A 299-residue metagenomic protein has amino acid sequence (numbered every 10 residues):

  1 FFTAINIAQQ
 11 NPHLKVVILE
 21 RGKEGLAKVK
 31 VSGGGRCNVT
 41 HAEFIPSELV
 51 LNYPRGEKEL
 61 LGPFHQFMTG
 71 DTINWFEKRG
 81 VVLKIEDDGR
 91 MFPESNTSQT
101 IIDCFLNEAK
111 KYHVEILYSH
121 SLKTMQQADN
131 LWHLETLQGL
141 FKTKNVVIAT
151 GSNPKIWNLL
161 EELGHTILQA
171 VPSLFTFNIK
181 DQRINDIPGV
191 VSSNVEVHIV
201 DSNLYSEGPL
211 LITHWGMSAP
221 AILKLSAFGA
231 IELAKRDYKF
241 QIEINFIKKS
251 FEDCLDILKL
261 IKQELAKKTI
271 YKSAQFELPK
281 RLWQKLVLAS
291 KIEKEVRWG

Functional and structural regions predicted by a protein language model:
A8-G34: Glycine-rich FAD pyrophosphate-binding loop
L19, L122, L134, L140-N153 (+2 more regions): Short hydrophobic core segments
E24, I45-S47, H65, T72-N74 (+2 more regions): Residue-level recognition of phosphate/Mg2+-coordinating polar/acidic sites in nucleotide-handling active sites
K30-Q99: A conserved beta-strand/loop capping segment in the N-terminal third of enzymes that catalyze redox or closely related
L60-M68, D87-N107, A149-G151, K155 (+2 more regions): Short beta-strand to alpha-helix junction loop
Y118-W132: A conserved short coil-to-beta-strand element within the FAD-binding core of flavoproteins
N145-N185: Glycine-rich loop(s) and the adjacent beta-strand/alpha-helix scaffold that form part
N178-L210: Acidic, Ser/Thr/Pro-rich intrinsically disordered regulatory segments
